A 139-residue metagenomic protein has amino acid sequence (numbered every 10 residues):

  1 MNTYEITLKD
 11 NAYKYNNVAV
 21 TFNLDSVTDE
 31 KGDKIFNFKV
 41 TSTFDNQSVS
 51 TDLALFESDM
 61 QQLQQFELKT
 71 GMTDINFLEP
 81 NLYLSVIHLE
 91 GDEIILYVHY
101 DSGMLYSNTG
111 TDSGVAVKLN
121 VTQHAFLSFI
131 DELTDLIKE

Functional and structural regions predicted by a protein language model:
M1-V49: N-terminal domain-start interaction segment
Y4-I6, V49-L55, V115-V121: Generic detection of short hydrophobic beta-strand segments and adjacent strand-loop junctions
Y15-D25, Q65-K69, N76-N81: Charged, amphipathic alpha-helical segments
T21, D52-L55, Q65-F66, T109-S113 (+1 more regions): Surface-exposed beta-strand edges and their flanking turn/coil or helix-capping segments
S26, S42-N46, E57, Y100-M104 (+1 more regions): Beta-strand elements of well-folded, non-transmembrane domains
D33-M72: Short, well-structured hydrophobic secondary-structure segments
T70-A116: Amphipathic protein-protein interaction modules
G103-E139: Mixed-charge, glycine-accented linear interaction segment located at domain edges/termini
